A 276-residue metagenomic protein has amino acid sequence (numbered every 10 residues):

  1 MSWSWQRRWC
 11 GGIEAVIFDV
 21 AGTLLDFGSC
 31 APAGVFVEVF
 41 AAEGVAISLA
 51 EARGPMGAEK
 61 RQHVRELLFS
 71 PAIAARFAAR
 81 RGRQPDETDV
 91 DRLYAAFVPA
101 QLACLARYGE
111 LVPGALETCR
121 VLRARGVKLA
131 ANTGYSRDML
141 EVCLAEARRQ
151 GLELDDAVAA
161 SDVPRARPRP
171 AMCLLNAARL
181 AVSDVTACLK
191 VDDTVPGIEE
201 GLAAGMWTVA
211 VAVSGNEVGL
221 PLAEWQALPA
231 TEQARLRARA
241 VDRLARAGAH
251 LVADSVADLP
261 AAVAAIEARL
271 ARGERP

Functional and structural regions predicted by a protein language model:
M1-E14, L116-A124, S136-P276: Asp-based, Mg2+/Mn2+-dependent phosphohydrolase catalytic module
W3, W9-L116, R120-R125, E141: N-terminal helical cap/lid subdomain that shapes the substrate entry/recognition surface in HAD-like hydrolases
T23, T133-Y135: Conserved phosphate-coupling serine/threonine residues in phosphotransfer and NTP-handling enzymes
G28, T133, A212: Glycine-rich, histidine-containing beta strand-loop boundary motifs that form or position
D89, R107, N132, P164-P168: Short, well-structured alpha-helical patches and their helix-loop capping segments that border functional surfaces
